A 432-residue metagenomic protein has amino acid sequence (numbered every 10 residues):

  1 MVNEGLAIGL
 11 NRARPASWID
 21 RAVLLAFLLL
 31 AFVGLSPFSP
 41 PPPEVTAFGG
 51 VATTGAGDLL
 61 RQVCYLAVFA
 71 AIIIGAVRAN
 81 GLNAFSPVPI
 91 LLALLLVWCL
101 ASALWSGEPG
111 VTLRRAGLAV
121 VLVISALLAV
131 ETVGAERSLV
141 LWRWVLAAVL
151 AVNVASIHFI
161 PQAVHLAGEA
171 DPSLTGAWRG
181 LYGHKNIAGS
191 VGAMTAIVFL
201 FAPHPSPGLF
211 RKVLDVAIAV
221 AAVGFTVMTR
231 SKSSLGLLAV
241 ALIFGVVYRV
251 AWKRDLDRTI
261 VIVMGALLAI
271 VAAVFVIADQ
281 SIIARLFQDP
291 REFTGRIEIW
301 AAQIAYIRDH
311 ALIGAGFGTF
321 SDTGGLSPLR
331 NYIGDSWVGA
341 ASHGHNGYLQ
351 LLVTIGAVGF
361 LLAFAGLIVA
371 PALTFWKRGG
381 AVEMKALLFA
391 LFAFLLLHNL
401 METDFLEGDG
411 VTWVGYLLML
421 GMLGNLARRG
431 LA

Functional and structural regions predicted by a protein language model:
M1-L100, G134-W144, A202-V213, T259 (+2 more regions): Transmembrane signal-anchor hairpin modules in multi-pass inner-membrane enzymes, especially those that act on
D20, A155-A163, M228-T229, V246-R291 (+3 more regions): A membrane-periplasm/extracellular boundary helix in multi-pass inner-membrane enzymes that assemble envelope glycans
F27-L28, Y65-A71, L96-A101, L139-S173 (+2 more regions): Alpha-helical transmembrane segments of multi-pass inner-membrane proteins
L28-L30, A217-I218, S342, N346 (+3 more regions): Loop-to-helix entry and N-terminal half of a specific, functionally important transmembrane alpha helix in multi-pass
R61, V88-L95, E108-E131, R143-L146 (+2 more regions): Aromatic-anchored transmembrane helix interface
E131, V247, D255, T354-L396: Hydrophobic transmembrane alpha-helices and their immediate junctions
V223-F225, T229-K232, G334-T374, L397: A conserved mid-to-late transmembrane alpha helix and its immediate loop/hinge that forms the functional core
L286-A301, I313-I355: Long extracytoplasmic/lumenal interhelical loops at the membrane interface of multi-pass membrane proteins
